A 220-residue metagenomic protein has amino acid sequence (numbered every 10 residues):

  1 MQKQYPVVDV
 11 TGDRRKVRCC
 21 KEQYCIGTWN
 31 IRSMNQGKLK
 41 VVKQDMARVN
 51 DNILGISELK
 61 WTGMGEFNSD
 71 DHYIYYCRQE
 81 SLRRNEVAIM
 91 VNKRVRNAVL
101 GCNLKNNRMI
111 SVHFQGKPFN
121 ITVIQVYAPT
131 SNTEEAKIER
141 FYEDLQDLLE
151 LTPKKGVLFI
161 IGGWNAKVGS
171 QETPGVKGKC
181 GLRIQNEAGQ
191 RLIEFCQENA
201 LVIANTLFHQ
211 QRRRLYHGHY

Functional and structural regions predicted by a protein language model:
M1-Y220: A shared catalytic/ligand-binding motif for oxyanion handling
